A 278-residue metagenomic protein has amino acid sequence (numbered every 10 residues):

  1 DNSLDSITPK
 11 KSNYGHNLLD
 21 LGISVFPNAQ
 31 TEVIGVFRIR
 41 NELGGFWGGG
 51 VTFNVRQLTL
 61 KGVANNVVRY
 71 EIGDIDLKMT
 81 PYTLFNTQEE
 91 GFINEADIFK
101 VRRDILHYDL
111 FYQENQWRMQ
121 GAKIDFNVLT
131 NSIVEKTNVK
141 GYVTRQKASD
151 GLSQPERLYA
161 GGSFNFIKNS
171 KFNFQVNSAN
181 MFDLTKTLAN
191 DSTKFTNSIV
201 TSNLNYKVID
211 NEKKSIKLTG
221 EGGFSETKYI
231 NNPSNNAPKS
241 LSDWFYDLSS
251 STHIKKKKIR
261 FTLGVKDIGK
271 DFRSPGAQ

Functional and structural regions predicted by a protein language model:
D1-Q278: Outer-membrane beta-barrel channel domains
